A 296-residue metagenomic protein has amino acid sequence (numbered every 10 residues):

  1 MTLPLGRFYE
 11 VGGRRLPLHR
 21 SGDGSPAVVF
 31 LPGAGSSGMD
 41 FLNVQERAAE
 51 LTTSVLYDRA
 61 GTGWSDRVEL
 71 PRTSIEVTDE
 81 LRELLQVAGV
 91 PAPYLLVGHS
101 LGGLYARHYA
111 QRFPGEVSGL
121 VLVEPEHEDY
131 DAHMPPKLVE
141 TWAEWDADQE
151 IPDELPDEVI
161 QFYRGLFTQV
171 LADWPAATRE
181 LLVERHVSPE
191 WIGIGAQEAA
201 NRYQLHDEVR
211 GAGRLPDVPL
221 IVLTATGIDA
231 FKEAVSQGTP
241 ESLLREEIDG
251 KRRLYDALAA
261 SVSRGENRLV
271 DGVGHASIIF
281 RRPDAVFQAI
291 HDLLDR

Functional and structural regions predicted by a protein language model:
M1-R15: N-terminal cap/lid segment of alpha/beta-hydrolase-fold proteins
R14-D66, R112: Conserved HGGG/HGGXW glycine-rich cap/lid loop of the alpha/beta-hydrolase fold
L56-V97, F113: Active-site loop/oxyanion-hole signature of alpha/beta-hydrolase fold enzymes
R59-T62, R67, P125, A225 (+1 more regions): Active-site loop/turn elements of alpha/beta-hydrolase fold enzymes, especially the short glycine-/histidine-rich
A92-M134: Conserved hydrolase catalytic core segment
V121-L155: Flexible "cap/lid" loop of the alpha/beta hydrolase fold
W174-L269: Conserved serine/cysteine hydrolase catalytic core
R253, S261-R296: Catalytic active-site module of serine/aspartate enzymes centered on a nucleophile-bearing elbow/loop
